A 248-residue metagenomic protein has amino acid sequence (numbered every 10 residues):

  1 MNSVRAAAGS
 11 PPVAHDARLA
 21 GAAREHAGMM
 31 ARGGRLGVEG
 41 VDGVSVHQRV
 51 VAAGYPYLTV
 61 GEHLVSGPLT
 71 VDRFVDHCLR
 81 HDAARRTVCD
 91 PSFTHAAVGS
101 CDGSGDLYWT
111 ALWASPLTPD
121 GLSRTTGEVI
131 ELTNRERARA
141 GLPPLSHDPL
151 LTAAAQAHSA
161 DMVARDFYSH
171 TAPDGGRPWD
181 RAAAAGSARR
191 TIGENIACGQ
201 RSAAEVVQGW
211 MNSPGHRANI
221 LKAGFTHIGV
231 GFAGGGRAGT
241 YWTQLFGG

Functional and structural regions predicted by a protein language model:
M1-Q48, H95-A96, L122-R181, G224-I228 (+1 more regions): Short, well-ordered surface patches within globular domains
S45-Y108, P178-G248: A well-ordered secondary-structure block
S66, S115, P119, G127-E131: N-terminal low-hydrophobic presequence detector
W113-T118, F246-G248: Short beta-strand-to-coil "C-cap" segments at the C-terminal boundary of structured domains/repeats, marking
